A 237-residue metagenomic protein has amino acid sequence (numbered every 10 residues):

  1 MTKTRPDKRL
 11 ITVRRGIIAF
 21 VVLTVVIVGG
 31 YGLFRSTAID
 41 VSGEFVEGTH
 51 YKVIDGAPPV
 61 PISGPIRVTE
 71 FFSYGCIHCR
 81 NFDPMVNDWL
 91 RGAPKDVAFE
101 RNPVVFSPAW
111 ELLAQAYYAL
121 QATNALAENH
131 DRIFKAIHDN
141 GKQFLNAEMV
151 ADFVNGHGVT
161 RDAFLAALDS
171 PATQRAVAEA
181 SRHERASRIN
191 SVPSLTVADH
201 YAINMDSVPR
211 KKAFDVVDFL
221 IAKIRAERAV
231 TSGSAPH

Functional and structural regions predicted by a protein language model:
T2-E111, S181, A222-H237: Extracytoplasmic thiol/disulfide redox context detector
T2-L23, G156-H237: C-terminal cap of thioredoxin/glutaredoxin-like
P6-D7, I66-R67, P94-V97, E128-D131 (+2 more regions): A short alpha-helix capping/helix-coil boundary motif
G75-I77, V105-A109, A136-N140, A172-Q174 (+1 more regions): Solvent-exposed loop/turn segments at secondary-structure junctions within structured extracellular/periplasmic domains
C79, A109-W110, Q143, V177 (+2 more regions): Alpha-helix N-cap/helix-start motif
D83-L90, L113-Y117, H130, A147 (+4 more regions): Extracytoplasmic/secreted envelope proteins and their assembly/folding machinery, especially bacterial periplasmic
G92-T123, A127-N155: Structural microenvironment flanking redox-active thiols in thiol-disulfide oxidoreductases
